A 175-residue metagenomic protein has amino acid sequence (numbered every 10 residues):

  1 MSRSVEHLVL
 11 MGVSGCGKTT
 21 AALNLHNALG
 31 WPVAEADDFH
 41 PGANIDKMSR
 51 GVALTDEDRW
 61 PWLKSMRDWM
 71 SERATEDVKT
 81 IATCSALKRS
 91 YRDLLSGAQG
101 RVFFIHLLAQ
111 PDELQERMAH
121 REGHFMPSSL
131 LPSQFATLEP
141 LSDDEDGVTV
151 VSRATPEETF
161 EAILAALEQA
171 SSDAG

Functional and structural regions predicted by a protein language model:
M1-E6: Extreme N-terminal, non-catalytic leader segments that precede Walker-type/kinase nucleotide-binding cores
L10: Hydrophobic anchor at the beta1->P-loop junction of P-loop NTPases
V13: P-loop (Walker A) phosphate-binding loop of NTP-binding proteins
K18: Conserved lysine of the Walker
L23-D68: Conserved substrate/cofactor phosphate-moiety recognition/catalytic segment in nucleotide-dependent phosphotransferases
E57-Q99, L107: Glycine-rich phosphate-binding loop used to anchor ATP phosphates in small-molecule kinases, encompassing both
A98-R117: Conserved phosphate-donor/acceptor-positioning beta-strand/loop module used by diverse small-molecule
H120-I163: Small-molecule kinase domains that catalyze NTP-dependent phosphoryl transfer to phosphate-bearing small molecules
